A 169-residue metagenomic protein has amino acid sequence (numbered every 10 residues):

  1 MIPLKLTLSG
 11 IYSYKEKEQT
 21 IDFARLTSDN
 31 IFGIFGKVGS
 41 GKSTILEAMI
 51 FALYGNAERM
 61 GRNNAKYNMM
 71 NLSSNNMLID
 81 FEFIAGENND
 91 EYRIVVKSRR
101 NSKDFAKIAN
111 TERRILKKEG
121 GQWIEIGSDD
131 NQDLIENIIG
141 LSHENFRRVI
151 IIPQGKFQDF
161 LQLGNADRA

Functional and structural regions predicted by a protein language model:
M1-I139, H143-R147: Extreme N-terminal "head/tail" segments of very large remodeling/mechanoenzyme assemblies
F146-A169: Coupling/switch segment of ABC-type P-loop NTPase heads
